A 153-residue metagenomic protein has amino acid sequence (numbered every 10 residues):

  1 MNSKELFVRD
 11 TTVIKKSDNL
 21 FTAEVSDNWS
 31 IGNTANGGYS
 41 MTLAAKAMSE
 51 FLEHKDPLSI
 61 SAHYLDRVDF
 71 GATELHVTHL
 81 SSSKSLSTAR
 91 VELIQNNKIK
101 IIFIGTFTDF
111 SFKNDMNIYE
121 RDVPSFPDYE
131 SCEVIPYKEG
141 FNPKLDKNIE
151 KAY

Functional and structural regions predicted by a protein language model:
M1-Y153: Terminal targeting signals and extreme-terminal segments of soluble enzymes
